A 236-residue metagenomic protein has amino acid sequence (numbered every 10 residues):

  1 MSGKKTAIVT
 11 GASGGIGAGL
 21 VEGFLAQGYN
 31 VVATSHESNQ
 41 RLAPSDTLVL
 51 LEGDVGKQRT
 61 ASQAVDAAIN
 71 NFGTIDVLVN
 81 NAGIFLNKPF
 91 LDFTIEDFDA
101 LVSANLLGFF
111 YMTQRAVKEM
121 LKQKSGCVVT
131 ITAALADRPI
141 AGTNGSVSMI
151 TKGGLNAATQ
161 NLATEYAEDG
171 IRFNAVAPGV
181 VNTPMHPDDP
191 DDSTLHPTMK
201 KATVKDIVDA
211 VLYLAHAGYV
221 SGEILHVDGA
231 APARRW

Functional and structural regions predicted by a protein language model:
S13-G14: Conserved glycine-rich cofactor-binding loop
T74-D76, N156-A157, E165-V181, T198 (+1 more regions): Conserved Rossmann-fold SDR core element
P89-F90, D97-V102, D192-S193: Substrate-binding pocket helix/loop in short-chain dehydrogenase/reductase
T113-Q114, Q160: A short, exposed helix-loop element centered on a Lys and neighboring polar residues
V129-G154, T159-Q160, T164-E168: Catalytic loop of short-chain dehydrogenase/reductase
H196-I207: A conserved structural motif in NAD(P)-dependent oxidoreductases
K205-V227, P232: C-terminal substrate-recognition "lid" of short-chain dehydrogenase/reductases
